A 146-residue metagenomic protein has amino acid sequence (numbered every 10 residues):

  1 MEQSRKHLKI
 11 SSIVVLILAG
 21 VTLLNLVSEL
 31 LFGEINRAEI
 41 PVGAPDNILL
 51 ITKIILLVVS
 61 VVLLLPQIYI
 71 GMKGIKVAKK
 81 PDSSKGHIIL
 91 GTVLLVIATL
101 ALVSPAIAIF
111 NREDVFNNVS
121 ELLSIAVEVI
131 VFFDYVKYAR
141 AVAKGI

Functional and structural regions predicted by a protein language model:
M1-F32, G43-N47, A141-I146: Cytosolic juxtamembrane helix and N-cap/initiation of the first transmembrane helix
M1-R5, G33-A44, V61-K76: Hydrophobic alpha-helical transmembrane segments
Q3-H7, I68-I89, V127-I146: Cytosolic juxtamembrane helix at the C-terminal end of the final transmembrane segment
K9-V15, I97-R140: Alpha-helical membrane-associated segments of multi-pass integral membrane proteins
I13-I17, S83-L100: Transmembrane alpha-helical segments of multi-pass membrane proteins
E29-N36, S104-A108: Helix-to-loop junction signature of class
I40-S60, I88, V119-S120: Transmembrane alpha-helix entry/boundary detector in multi-pass membrane proteins
K53-I70, I125-E128: Generic alpha-helical transmembrane segments
